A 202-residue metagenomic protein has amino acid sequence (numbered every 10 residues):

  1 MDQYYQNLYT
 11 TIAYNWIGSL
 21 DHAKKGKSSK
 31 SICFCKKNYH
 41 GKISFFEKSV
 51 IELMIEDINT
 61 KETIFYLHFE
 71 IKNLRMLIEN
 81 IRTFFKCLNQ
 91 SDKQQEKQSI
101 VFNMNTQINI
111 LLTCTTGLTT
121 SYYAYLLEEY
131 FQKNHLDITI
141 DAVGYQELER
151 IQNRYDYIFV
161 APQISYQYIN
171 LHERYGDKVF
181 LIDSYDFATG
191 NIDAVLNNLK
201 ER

Functional and structural regions predicted by a protein language model:
M1-G41, F46: Short Lys/Arg-enriched alpha/beta "domain-start" segment
Q3, E56-I58, I64-K97, V179-R202: Ser/Thr/Gly-rich flexible loops in soluble cytosolic domains mediating phosphotransfer, phosphorylation
T10-N15, I108-D137: Short, charged N-terminal beta->alpha structural module
K30-I32, K37-S44, E149-Y166: Short, well-ordered secondary-structure micro-motifs within conserved domains or adaptor modules
F84-A124: A short, flexible N-terminal coil/short beta segment enriched in small residues
T115-T116, V160-Q163, S184: Structural motif
Q132-Q152: A short, well-structured beta->alpha microelement
R174-G176: Short, structured coil segments at secondary-structure junctions
